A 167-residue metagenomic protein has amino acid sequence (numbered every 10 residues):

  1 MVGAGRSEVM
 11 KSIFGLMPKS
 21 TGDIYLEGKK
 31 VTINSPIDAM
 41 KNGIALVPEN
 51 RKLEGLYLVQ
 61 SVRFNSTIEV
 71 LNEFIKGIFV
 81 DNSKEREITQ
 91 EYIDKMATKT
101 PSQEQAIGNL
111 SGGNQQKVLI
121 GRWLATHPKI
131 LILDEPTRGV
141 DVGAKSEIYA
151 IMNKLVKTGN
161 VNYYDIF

Functional and structural regions predicted by a protein language model:
V2-F167: Glycine-rich phosphate-binding loops of nucleotide-dependent enzymes
